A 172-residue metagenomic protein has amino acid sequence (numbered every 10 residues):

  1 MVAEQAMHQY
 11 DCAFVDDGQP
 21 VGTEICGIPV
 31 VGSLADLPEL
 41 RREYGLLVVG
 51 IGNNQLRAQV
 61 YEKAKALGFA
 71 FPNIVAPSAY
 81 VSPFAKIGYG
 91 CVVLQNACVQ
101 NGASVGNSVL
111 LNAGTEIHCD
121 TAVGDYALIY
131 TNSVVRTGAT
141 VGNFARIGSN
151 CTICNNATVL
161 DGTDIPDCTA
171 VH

Functional and structural regions predicted by a protein language model:
M1-E4: Glycine-rich adenosine-cofactor-binding loop
M7, G32-S33, E116, V134: Short hydrophobic/aromatic-rich motifs at helix boundaries and adjacent loops
M7-A13: A generic structural motif
Y10, E43-G45, Y89: Short coil/turn segments at beta-strand junctions that form active-site/ligand-binding loops
A13-F14, V49: Structural beta-sheet core signal
V15-V21: Short, polar loop motifs at secondary-structure junctions
V21-Y80: Phosphate-bearing ligand-interacting subdomains that bind or position ATP/ADP/UDP/GDP/NAD(P) or nucleotide-linked
N73-H172: Structural signal for interior beta-strand "rungs" in well-ordered beta-sheet cores of soluble enzyme domains
